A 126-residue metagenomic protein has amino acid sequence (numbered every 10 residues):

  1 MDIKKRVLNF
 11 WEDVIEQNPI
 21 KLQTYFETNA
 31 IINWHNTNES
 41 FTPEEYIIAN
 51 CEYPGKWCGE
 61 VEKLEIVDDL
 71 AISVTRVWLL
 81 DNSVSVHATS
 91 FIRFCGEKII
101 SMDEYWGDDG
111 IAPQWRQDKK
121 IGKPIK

Functional and structural regions predicted by a protein language model:
M1-T28: Short acidic-aromatic low-complexity motifs
R6, K21-L22, T42, S90 (+1 more regions): A general marker of short, structured functional hotspots
P19-I20, T24, T28-D69: A solvent-exposed, acidic/Ser-Thr-rich amphipathic alpha-helical stretch
I47-K126: A beta-strand edge to alpha-helix "cap/lid" segment located at domain peripheries
